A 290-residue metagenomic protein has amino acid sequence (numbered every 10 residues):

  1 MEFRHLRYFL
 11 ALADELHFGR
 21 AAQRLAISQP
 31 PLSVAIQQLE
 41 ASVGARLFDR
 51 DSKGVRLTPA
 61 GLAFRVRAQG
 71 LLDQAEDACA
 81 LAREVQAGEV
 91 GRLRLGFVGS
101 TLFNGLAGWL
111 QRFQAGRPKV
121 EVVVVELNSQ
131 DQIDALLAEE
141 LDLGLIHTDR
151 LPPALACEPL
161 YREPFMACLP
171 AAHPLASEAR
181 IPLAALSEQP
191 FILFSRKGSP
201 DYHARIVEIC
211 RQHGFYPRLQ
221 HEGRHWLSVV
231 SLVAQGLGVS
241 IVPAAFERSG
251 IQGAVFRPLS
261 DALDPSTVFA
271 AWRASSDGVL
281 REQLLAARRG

Functional and structural regions predicted by a protein language model:
F9, A21-A22, T58-G61: Hydrophobic two-helix hairpin corresponding to the core of helix-turn-helix DNA-binding domains
L12-P31: Short helix-boundary/capping micro-motifs
E40-L57, L62: A short LG(V/I)-centered, amphipathic sequence patch enriched for acidic residue(s) preceding the LG motif
V90-P153, G223: Central regulatory/effector-binding core of bacterial HTH transcription factors
N104, F191-H213, G278-R281, L285: Secondary-structure junction motif
G105, Q252-G290: A late-sequence structural motif
N128-L141, I146-H147, K197-R257: Hydrophobic hinge/microswitch elements
L155-F165, L169-F191, R281-E282: Flexible hinge/capping segments at coil-to-helix
